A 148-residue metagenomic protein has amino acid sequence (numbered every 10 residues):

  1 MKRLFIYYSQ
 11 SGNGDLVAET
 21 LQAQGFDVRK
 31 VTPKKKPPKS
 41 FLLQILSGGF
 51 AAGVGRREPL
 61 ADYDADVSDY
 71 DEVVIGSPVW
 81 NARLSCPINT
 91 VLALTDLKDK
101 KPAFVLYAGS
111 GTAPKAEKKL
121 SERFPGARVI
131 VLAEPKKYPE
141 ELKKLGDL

Functional and structural regions predicted by a protein language model:
M1-V73, A82, C86-N89, A93 (+1 more regions): N-terminal beta1-alpha1-beta2 submodule of the flavodoxin-like/Rossmannoid cofactor-binding fold
P37-L42, P114-K115, K136-L142: Short, charged, surface-exposed secondary-structure boundary motifs
V67-S68, A93-K100, E122-F124: Short, conserved loop/helix-junction motifs that constitute active-site signature segments in enzyme catalytic cores
P78-N81, G109: Short glycine-rich anion-binding loops that position phosphate/pyrophosphate groups of nucleotides and phosphorylated
L106-T112, P135: Short beta-alpha junction loops
S110-R123: Glycine-rich, charge-decorated loop segments at or immediately adjacent to ligand/cofactor-binding or catalytic sites
R128-L148: Glycine-rich phosphate/pyrophosphate-binding loop and the adjoining helix
